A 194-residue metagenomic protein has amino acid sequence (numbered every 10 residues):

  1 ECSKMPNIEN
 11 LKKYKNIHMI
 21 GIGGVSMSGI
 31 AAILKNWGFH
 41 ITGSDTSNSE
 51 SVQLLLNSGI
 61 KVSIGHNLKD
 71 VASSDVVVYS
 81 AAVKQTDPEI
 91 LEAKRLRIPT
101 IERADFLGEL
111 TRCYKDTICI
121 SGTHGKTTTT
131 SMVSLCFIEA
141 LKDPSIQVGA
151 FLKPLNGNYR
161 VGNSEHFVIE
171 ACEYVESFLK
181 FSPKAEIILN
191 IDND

Functional and structural regions predicted by a protein language model:
E1-S51, L56-K61, S73, V77 (+1 more regions): ATP-dependent carboxylate-amine ligase
I8-N10, I33-N36, L56, D70 (+2 more regions): Phosphate-binding loop of NTP-binding sites
H18, H66, H124-G125: Histidine-centered active-site/metal-ligand motif
I22-V25, K61-V62, D105-F106, F181-P183: Short hydrophobic/aromatic-rich motifs at helix boundaries and adjacent loops
T46-S47, N67, D105-F106: Short, ordered loop/turn segments at secondary-structure junctions
V62-G65, I101: Short acidic-hydrophobic, aromatic-tinged amphipathic segments that line or gate anion-handling sites
S63, V78, I187: Short, conserved beta-strand segments within well-ordered enzyme catalytic domains that often line or immediately flank
G65, K69-V71: Short linear loop/turn motifs
